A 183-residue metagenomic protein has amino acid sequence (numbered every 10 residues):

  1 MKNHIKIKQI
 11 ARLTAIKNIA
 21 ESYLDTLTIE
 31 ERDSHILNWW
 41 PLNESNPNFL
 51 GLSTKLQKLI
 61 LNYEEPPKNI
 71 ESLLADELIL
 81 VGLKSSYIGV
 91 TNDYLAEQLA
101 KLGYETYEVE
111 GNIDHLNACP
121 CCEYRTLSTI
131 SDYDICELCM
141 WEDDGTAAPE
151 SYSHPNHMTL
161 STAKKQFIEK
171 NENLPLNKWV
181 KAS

Functional and structural regions predicted by a protein language model:
M1, E105-E108, S183: Basic/polar N-terminal segments that are highly enriched at the extreme N-terminus, encompassing both cleavable
M1-I88: Long, charged N-terminal interaction/targeting segments
L80-N112: Long amphipathic alpha-helical scaffold segments
L102-N117, Y124-I130: Short, flexible, mixed-charge glycine/proline-rich loop motifs that serve as phosphate/nucleic-acid-contacting
C119-C122, C136-C139: Short cysteine-rich clusters marking metal-coordination/redox-active sites
L127-C136, S151: Short linker/helix segments within small regulatory modules
S128-T129, D144-T146: Short, non-ligating residues that shape and space the ligands of small metal-coordination modules and catalytic
P149-S183: Long, charge-rich boundary regions
